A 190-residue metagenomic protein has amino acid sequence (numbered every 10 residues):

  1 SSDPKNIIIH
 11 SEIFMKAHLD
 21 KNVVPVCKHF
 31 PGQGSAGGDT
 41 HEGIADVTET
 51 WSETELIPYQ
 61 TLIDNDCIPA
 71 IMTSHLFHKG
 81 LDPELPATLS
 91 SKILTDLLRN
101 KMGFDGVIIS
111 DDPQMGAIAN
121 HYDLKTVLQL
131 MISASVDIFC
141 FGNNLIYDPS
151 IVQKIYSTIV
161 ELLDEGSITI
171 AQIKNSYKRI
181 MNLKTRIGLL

Functional and structural regions predicted by a protein language model:
S2-E161, S167-A171: Second-shell residues forming the walls of enzyme active-site clefts
D164-L190: Mid-to-C-terminal alpha-helical segments outside catalytic/metal-binding sites
